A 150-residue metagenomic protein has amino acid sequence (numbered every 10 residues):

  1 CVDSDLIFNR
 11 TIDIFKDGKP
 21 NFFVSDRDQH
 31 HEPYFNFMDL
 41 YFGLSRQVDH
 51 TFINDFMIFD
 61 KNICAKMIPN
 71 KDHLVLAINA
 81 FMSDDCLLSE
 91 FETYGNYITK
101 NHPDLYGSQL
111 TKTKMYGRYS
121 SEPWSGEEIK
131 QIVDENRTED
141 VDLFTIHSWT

Functional and structural regions predicted by a protein language model:
C1-N9: Short beta-strand-to-loop acidic/aromatic patch adjacent to the donor-nucleotide binding site
L6, I98, S148-T150: Short, flexible loop/turn elements at secondary-structure junctions
N9-D84: Conserved catalytic core of nucleotide-sugar-dependent glycosyltransferases
P20, D55, E90, D140-D142: A generic secondary-structure signal marking the coil-to-beta-strand transition
F23, G95, D142-T145: Ordered hydrophobic segments in well-structured contexts
D28-R46, K130-T150: Long, charge-rich low-complexity segments
H50-V133: Catalytic core and acceptor-binding pocket of nucleotide-sugar-dependent glycosyltransferases
